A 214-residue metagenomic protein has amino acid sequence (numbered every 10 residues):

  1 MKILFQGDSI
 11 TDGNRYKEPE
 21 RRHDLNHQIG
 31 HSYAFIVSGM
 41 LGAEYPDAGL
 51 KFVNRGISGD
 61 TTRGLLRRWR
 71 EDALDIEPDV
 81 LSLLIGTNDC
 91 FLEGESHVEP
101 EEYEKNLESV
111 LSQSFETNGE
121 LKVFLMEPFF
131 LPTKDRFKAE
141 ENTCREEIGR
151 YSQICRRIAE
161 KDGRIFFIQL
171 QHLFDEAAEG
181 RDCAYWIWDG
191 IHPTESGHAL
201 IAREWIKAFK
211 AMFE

Functional and structural regions predicted by a protein language model:
M1-S58, R70-E77: Serine-esterase "nucleophile elbow" of acetyl-processing enzymes
I36-K51, G64-E214: Alpha-helical cap/lid subdomain in secreted, periplasmic, or secretory-pathway luminal O-acyl-processing enzymes
